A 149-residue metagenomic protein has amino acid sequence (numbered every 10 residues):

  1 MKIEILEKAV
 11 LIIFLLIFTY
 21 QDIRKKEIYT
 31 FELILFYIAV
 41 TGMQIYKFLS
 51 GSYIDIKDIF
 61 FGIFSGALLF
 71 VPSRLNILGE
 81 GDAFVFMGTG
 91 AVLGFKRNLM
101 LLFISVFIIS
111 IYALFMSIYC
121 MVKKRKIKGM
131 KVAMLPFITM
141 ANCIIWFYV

Functional and structural regions predicted by a protein language model:
M1-V149: A membrane-topology feature that recognizes alpha-helical transmembrane segments and their immediate juxtamembrane
